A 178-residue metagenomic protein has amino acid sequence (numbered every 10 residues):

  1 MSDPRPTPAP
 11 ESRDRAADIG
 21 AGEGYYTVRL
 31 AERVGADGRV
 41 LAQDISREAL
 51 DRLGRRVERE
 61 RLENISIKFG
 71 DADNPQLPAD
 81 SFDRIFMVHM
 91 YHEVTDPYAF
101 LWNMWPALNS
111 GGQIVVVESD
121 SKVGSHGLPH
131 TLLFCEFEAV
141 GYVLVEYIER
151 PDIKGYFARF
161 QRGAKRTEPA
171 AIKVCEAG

Functional and structural regions predicted by a protein language model:
M1-D14: Conserved alpha-helix/loop element of class I SAM-dependent methyltransferases that forms part of the SAM/SAH-binding
S12-R13, A36-D37, L108-I114: Short glycine-dipeptide loop
S12-R13, D73-I85: A short acidic, Gly/Pro-enriched loop at the edge of an enzyme's catalytic core that lines a small-molecule cofactor
A17-P75: Class I SAM-dependent methyltransferase SAM/SAH-binding core
A31-E32, Y98-Q113: A short glycine-rich, Lys/Arg-flanked "PGG" loop and its adjoining helix->strand segment in the class I
D83-P97: A short SAM/SAH-binding and catalytic strip from SAM-dependent methyltransferases
V115-A139: Conserved class I S-adenosyl-L-methionine
F134, V140, L144-G178: Core SAM-dependent methyltransferase catalytic element
